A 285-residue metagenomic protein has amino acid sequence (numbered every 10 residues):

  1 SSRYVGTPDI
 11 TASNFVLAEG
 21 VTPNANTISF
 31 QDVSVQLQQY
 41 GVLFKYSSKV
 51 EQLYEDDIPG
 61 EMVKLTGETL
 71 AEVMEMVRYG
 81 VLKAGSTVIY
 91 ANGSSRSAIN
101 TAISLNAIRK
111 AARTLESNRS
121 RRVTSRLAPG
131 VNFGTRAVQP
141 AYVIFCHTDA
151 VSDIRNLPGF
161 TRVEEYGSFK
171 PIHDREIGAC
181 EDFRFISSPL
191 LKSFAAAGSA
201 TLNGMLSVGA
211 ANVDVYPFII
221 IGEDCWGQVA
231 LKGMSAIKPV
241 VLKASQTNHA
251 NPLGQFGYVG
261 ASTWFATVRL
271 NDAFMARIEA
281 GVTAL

Functional and structural regions predicted by a protein language model:
S1-V42: Assembly/oligomerization interface modules of large self-assembling protein complexes
T7, K49, L82-K83, H147-D149 (+1 more regions): An acidic- and aromatic-residue-enriched active-site/binding cleft used to recognize and process polar
D9-T11, V42, K49-Q52, E68 (+1 more regions): A short acidic, glycine/proline-enriched capping/turn motif at secondary-structure boundaries, especially helix N-cap
T27-Y54, V229-S235, V240: Short acidic, glycine/tyrosine-flanked loop/strand segments centered on an H-E-D-like triad
Q38-Y54, I58, R126-N156: Structured, hydrophobic secondary-structure cores that serve as assembly/anchoring elements
E51-E61, T135-R136, A244-L253, T267: Exposed beta-sheet edge/beta-hairpin loop segments within beta-rich domains
L53-F133: Alpha-helical scaffold segments that mediate packing/assembly in large oligomeric complexes
I99-A128, A141-V143, D149-L285: Sequence/fold signature of self-assembling virion shell proteins
